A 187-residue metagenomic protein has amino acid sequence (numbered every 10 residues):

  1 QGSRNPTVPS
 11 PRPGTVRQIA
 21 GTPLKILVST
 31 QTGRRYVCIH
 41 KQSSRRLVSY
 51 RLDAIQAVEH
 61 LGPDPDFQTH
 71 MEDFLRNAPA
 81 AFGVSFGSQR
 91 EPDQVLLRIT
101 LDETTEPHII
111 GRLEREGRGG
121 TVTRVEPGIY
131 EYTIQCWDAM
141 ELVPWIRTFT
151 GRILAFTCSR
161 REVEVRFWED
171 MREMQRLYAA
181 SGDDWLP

Functional and structural regions predicted by a protein language model:
Q1-V95: Core beta-strand-centered patch of the WYL/Sm-like small regulatory domain
R76-P187: Polybasic (Lys/Arg-rich)
